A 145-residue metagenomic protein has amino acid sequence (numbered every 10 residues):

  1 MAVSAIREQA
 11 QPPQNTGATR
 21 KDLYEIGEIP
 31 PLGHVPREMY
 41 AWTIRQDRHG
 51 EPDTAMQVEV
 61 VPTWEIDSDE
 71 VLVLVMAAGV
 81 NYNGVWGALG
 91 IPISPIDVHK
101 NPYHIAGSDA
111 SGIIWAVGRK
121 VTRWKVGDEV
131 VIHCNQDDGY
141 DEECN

Functional and structural regions predicted by a protein language model:
M1-P12: N-terminal acidic, proline/glycine-rich, low-complexity intrinsically disordered segments
Q14-H34, Q46-A77, D97-I105, K120: A short N-terminal beta-strand-loop micro-motif at the entrance of redox/enzyme domains
V35-W42: Short structural boundary motif marking the start of a folded domain
W42, E59, V131: Residues in well-ordered beta-strands of folded domains
T43-Q46, L89, I114: Residue-level signal for short segments within beta-strands and strand-turn junctions of well-structured beta-sheet
P52-T54, W86, E142-C144: Short, charged, solvent-exposed linker or helix-capping segments at domain edges/interfaces that act as flexible hinges
P62-V80, P92-C144: Glycine-rich beta-strand-centered segment in the early N-terminal region that forms part of a ligand/cofactor-binding
N83-L89: Cytochrome P450 core scaffold surrounding the K-helix E-X-X-R motif and the conserved "meander" helix-loop region
